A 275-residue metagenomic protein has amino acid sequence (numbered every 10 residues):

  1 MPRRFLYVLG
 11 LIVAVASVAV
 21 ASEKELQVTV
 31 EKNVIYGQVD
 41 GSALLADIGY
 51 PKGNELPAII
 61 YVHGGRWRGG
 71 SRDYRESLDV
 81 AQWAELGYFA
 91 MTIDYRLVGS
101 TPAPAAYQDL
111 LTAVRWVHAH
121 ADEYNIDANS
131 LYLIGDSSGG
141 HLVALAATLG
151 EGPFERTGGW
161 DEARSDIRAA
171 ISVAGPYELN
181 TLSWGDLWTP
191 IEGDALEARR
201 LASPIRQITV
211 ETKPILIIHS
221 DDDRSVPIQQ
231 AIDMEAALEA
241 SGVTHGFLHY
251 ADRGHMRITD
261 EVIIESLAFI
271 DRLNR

Functional and structural regions predicted by a protein language model:
S22-N54: N-terminal cap/lid segment of alpha/beta-hydrolase-fold proteins
D47, I228-R275: C-terminal catalytic histidine-bearing segment of alpha/beta-hydrolase fold enzymes
E55-R66: Short beta-strand element of the alpha/beta-hydrolase
D73-T92: Short amphipathic alpha-helix adjacent to the substrate-entry channel of hydrolases
T101-D122: Alpha/beta-hydrolase active-site loop
R115-S183: Primarily recognizes the serine-hydrolase "nucleophile elbow" in alpha/beta-hydrolase and SGNH/GDSL folds
A169, G175-Q207, K213: Mobile cap/lid helix-loop segments that gate and shape the active-site cleft of serine hydrolases
E211, L216-H219, D223: Short beta-strand/loop motif that positions the catalytic acidic residue of the alpha/beta-hydrolase fold
